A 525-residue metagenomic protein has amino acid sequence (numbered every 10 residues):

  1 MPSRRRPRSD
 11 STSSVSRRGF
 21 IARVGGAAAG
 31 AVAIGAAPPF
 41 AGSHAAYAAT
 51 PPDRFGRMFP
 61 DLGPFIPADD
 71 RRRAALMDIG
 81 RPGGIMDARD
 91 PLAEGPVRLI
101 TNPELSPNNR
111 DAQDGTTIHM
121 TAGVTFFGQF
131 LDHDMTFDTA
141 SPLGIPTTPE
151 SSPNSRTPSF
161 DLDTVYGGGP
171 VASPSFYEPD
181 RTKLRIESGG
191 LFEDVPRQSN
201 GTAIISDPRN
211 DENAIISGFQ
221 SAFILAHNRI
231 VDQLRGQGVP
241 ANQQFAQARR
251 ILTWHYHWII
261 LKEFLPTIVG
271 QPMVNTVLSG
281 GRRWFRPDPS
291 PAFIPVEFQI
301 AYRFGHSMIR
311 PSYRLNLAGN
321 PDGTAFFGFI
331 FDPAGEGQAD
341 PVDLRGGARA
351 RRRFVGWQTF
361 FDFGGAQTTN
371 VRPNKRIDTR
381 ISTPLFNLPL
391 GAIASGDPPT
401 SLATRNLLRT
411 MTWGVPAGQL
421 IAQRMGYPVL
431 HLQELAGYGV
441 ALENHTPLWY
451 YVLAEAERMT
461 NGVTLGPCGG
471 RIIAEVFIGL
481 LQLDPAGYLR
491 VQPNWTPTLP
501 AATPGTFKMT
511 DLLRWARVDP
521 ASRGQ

Functional and structural regions predicted by a protein language model:
P2-R209, N213-A214, D232-Q525: Terminal regions of secretory-pathway proteins
I224, N228-V231: Active-site nucleophile-adjacent alpha helix/oxyanion-hole segment immediately C-terminal to the catalytic cysteine
